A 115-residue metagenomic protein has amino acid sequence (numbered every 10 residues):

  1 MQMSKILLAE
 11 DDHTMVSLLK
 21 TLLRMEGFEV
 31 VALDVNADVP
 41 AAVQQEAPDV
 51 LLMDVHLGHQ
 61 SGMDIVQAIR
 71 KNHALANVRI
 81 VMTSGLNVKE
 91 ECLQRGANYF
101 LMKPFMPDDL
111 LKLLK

Functional and structural regions predicted by a protein language model:
E10, S84: Conserved acidic carboxylate
H13-V31, A37: Two-component/phosphorelay signaling modules centered on CheY-like receiver
T14-S17, F105-L114: C-terminal output helix
A32-V50: Acidic, metal-coordinating helix/loop segments flanking the phosphotransfer/catalytic sites of two-component signaling
D54: Active-site residues of response regulator receiver
G58: The feature encodes the CheY-like receiver
M63-A74: Short amphipathic alpha-helix used as the core "switch/output" element in two-component signaling
D64, L86-M102, K112: Alpha4 helix (beta4-alpha4-beta5 surface) of REC/receiver domains from two-component response regulators
